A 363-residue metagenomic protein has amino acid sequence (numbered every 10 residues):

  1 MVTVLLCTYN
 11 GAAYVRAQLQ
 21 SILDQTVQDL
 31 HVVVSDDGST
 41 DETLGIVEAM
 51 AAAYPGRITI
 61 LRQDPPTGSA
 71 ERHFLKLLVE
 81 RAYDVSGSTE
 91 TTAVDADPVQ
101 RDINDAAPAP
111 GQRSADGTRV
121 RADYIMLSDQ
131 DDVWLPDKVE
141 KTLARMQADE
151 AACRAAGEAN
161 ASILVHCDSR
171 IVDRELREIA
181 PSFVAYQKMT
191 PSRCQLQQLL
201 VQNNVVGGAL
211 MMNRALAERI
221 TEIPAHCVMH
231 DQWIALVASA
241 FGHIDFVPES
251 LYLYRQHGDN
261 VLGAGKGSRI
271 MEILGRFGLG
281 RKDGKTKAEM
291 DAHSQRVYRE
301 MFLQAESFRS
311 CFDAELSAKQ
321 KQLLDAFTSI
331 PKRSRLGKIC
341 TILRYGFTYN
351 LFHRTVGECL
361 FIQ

Functional and structural regions predicted by a protein language model:
M1-G267: Nucleotide-sugar donor-binding/catalytic module of glycosyltransferases that assemble extracellular/cell-envelope
L200, H226-V228, R255-Q363: C-terminal subregions of glycosyltransferases and related glycan-biosynthesis enzymes
